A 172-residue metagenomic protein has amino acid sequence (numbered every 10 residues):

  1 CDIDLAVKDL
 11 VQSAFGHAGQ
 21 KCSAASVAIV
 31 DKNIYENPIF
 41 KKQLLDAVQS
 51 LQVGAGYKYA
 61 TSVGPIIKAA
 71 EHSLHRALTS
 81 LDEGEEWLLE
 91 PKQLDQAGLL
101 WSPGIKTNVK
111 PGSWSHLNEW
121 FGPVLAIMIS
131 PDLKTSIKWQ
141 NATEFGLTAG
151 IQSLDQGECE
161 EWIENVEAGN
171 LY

Functional and structural regions predicted by a protein language model:
C1, K8-L10, Q93, L100-Y172: Conserved C-terminal structural/oligomerization subdomain of aldehyde/semialdehyde dehydrogenase
C1-K110, D132-K134: ALDH superfamily catalytic-core signature
